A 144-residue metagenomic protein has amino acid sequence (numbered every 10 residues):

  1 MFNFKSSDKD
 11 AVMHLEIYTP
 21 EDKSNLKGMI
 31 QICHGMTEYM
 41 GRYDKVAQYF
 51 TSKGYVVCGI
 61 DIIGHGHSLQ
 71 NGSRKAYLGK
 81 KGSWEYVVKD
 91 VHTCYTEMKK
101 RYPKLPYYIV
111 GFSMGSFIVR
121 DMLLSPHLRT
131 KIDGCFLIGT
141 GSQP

Functional and structural regions predicted by a protein language model:
M1-D22: N-terminal cap/lid segment of alpha/beta-hydrolase-fold proteins
K27-Q31, P106: Alpha/beta-hydrolase fold active-site loops
H34-E38: Active-site glycine-rich loops that stabilize anionic/oxyanionic intermediates across multiple enzyme folds
A47-R74: Conserved alpha/beta-hydrolase
G79-K99: Alpha/beta-hydrolase active-site loop
Y102-S113: Alpha/beta-hydrolase fold nucleophile elbow
I118-P144: Alpha/beta-hydrolase-fold enzymes
